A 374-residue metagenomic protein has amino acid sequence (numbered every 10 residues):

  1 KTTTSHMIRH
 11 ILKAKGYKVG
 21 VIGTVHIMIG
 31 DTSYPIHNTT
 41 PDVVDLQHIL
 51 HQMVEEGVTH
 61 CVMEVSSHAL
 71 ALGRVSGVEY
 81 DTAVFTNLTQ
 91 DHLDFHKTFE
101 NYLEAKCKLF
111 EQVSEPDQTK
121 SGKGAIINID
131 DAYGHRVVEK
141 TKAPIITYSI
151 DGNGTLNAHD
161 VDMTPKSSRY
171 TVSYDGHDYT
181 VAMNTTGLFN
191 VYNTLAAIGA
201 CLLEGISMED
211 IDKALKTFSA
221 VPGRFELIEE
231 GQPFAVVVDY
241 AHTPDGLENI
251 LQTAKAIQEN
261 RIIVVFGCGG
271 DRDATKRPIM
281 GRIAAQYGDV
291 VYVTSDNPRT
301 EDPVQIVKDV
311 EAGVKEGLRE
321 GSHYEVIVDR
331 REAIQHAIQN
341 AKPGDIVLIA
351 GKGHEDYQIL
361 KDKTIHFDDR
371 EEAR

Functional and structural regions predicted by a protein language model:
K1-I127, H135-T141, L195, I257-Q258: Phosphate-binding loop of NTP-binding sites
T24-V25, S67, L88, I150 (+3 more regions): Short, ordered loop/turn segments at secondary-structure junctions
D31-P35, M183, Q358-D362: Short acidic, glycine/proline-rich loop/turn micro-motifs
P41-V44, M63-A69, E104, S149 (+4 more regions): Short gly/ser/thr-rich secondary-structure transition/capping motifs
S67, Q90, D131, H242-T243 (+1 more regions): Short, glycine/acidic-enriched loop or turn micro-motifs at the edges of active sites
A71-G73, L93-D94, G134-R136, T155 (+4 more regions): Glycine/Thr-rich phosphate-binding loops of Rossmann-like dinucleotide-binding domains
Y80-V236, E259, G313-E320, Y324-E325: Acidic, Mg2+-coordinating active-site environments of NTP-dependent enzymes
G199-E209, K213-G223, L227-R374: ATP-dependent carboxylate-amine ligase
